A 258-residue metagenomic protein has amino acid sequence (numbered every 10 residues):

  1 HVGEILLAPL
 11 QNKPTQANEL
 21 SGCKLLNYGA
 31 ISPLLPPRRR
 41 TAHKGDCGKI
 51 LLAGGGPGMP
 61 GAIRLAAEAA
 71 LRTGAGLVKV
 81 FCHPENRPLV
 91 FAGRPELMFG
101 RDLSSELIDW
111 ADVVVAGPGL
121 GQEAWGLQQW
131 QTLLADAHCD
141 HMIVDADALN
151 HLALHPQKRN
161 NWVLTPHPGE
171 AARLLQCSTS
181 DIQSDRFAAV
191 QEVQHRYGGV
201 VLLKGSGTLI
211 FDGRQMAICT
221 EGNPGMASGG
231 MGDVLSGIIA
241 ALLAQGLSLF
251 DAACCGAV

Functional and structural regions predicted by a protein language model:
H1-I143, N150-V163, P168, A172-V258: Small-residue (G/A/S/T)-rich helix-start motifs and N-terminal tracts that mark the onset
